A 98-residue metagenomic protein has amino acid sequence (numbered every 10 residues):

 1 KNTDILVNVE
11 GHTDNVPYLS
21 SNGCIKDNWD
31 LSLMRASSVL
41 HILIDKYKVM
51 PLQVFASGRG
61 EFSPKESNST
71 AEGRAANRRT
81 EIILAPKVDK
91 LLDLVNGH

Functional and structural regions predicted by a protein language model:
K1-N2, H12-H98: Periplasmic OmpA-like peptidoglycan-binding domain that tethers envelope proteins to the cell wall
